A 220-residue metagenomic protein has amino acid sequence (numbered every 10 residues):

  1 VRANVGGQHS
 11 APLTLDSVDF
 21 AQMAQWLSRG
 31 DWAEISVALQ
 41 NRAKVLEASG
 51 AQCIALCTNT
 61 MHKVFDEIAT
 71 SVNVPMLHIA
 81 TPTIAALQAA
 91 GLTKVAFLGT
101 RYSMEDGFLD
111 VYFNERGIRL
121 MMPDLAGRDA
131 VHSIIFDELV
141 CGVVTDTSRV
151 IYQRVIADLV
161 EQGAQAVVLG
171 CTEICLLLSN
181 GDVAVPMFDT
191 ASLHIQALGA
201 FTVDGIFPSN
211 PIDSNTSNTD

Functional and structural regions predicted by a protein language model:
V1-A38, E105-D106, D110-V144: N-terminal glycine-rich anion-binding loop in soluble enzyme alpha/beta folds
V5-Q8, I68-A89, M122-P123, V183-L198: Short, acidic/small-residue loops that bind anionic groups at enzyme active sites
D16, F97-L98, G170: Short hydrophobic segments within beta-strands
E34-S49, V150-A164: Short, well-structured alpha-helical segments in soluble
S49-F65, A164-E173: N-terminal glycine-rich "phosphate-gripper" loop used for MgATP/nucleotide binding and carboxylate activation
P75-D129: Conserved beta-alpha
G127-A130, F188-P208: Short, flexible loop segments at boundaries between secondary-structure elements
F136, R149-L193: A C-terminal functional module that forms or caps the active site or interfaces directly with catalytic machinery
